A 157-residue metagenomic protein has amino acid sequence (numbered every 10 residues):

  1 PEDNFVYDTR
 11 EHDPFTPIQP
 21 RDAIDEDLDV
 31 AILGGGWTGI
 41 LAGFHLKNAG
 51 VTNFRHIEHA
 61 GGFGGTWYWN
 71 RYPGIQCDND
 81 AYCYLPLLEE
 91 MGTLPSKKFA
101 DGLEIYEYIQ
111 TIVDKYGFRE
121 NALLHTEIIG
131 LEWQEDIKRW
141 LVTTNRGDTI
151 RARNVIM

Functional and structural regions predicted by a protein language model:
P1-D29, A49, E107: Extreme N-terminal leader/targeting segments of oxidoreductases
P14-P17, I24-E26, W69, E132-I137 (+1 more regions): FAD-dinucleotide binding site
D25-H56: N-terminal Rossmann-like FAD-binding beta1-loop-alpha1 element of flavoenzymes
T38, G61-G62, P73, I129: Short, solvent-exposed loop/turn segments at secondary-structure junctions
K47-Y72: Glycine-rich FAD pyrophosphate-binding loop
Y68-T111: Glycine-rich active-site loop/strand segments that organize a redox cofactor
P95-M157: Feature captures the FAD/FMN-dependent oxidoreductase FAD-binding
